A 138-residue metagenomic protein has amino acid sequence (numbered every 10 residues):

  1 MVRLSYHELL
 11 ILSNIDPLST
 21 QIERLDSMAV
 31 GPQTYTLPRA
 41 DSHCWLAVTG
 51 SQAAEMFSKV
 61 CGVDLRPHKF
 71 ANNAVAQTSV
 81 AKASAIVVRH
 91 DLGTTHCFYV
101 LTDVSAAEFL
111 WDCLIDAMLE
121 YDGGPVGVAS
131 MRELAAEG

Functional and structural regions predicted by a protein language model:
M1-G138: Basic, glycine/lysine-rich polyanion-binding surfaces/domains
